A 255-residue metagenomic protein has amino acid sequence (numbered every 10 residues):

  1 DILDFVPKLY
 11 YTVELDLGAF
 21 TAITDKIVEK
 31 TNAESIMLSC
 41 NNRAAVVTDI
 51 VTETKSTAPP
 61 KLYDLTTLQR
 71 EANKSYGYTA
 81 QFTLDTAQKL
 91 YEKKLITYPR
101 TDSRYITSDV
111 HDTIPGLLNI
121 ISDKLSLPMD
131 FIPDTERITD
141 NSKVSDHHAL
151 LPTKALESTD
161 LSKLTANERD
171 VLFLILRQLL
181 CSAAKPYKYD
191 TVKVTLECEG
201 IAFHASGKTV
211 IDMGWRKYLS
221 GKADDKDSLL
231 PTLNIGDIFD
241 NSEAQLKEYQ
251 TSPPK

Functional and structural regions predicted by a protein language model:
D1-K255: Core catalytic DNA strand-manipulation module of type IA topoisomerases
